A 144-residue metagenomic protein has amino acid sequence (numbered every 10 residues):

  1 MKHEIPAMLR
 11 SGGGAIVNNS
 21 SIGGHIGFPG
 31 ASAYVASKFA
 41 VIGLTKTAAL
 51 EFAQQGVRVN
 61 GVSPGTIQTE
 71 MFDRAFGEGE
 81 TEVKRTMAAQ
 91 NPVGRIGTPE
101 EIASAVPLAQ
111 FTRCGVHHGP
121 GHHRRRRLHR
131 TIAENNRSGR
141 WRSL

Functional and structural regions predicted by a protein language model:
M1, S37, T45: Active-site helix of classical SDR
P6, L50-E51, G115: Alpha-helical segment proximal to the catalytic Tyr-Lys
S21: Residue(s) in the substrate-gating loop at a strand-loop-helix junction that position the organic substrate next
H25-I26, V106-P107, H118-L144: Short C-terminal tail/terminal secondary-structure segment of NAD(P)H-dependent dehydrogenase/reductase domains
I26-S32, Q54-Q55, G94, T112: Active-site loop immediately N-terminal to the catalytic Tyr-X3-Lys motif of short-chain dehydrogenase/reductase
I42, P64-R74: Short, flexible catalytic-loop segment of classical short-chain dehydrogenase/reductase
A53, R58, H117-G119: Short, small/polar-rich loop/turn modules that mediate ligand/substrate recognition or access, typified
G61, E82-R113, H117, R124-R126: C-terminal helical subdomain
